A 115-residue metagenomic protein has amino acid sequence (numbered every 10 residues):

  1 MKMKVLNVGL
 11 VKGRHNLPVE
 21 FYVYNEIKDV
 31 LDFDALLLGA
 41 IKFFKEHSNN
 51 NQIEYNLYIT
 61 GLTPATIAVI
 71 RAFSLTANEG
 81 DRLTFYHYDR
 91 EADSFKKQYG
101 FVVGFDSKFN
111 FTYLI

Functional and structural regions predicted by a protein language model:
M1-N56, A68-I115: Long, low-complexity, Lys/Arg-enriched
I59-I67: Acidic, metal-coordinating catalytic cores used for nucleic-acid/nucleotide bond scission and strand-transfer chemistry
